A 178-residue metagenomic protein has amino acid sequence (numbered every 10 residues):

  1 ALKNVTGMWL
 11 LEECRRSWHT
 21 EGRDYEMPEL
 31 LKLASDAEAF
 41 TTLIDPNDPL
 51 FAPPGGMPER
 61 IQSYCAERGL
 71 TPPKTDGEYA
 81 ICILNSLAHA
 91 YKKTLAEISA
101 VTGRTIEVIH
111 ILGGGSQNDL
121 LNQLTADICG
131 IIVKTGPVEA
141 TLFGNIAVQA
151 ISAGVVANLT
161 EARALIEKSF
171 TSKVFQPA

Functional and structural regions predicted by a protein language model:
A1-V108, Q117-T141, A147-P177: Active-site core segments that coordinate phosphate-bearing ligands/cofactors across diverse enzyme families
G114: Glycine-rich Rossmann-fold phosphate-binding loop(s) that bind the pyrophosphate of adenine dinucleotide cofactors
